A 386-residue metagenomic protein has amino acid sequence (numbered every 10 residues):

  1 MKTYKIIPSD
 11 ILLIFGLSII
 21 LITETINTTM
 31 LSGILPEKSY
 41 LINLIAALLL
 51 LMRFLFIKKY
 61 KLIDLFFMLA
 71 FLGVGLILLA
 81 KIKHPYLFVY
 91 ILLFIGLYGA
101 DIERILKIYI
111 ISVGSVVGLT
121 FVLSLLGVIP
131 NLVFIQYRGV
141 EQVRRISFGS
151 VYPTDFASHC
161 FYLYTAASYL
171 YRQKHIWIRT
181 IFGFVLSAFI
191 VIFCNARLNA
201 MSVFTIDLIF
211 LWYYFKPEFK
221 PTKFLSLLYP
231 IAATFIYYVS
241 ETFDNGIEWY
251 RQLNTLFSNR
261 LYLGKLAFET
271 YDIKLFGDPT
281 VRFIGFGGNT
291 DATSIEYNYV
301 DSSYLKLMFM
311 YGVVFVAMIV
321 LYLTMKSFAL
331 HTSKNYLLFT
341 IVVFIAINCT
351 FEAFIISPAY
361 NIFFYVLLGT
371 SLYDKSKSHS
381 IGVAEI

Functional and structural regions predicted by a protein language model:
M1-K2, G264: Intrinsically disordered, low-complexity boundary segments flanking structured domains
K2-I26, K38-D244, E248, T293-S378: Hydrophobic transmembrane helix bundles of membrane-integrated enzymes that assemble and modify cell-envelope
T29-E37: Membrane-helix interface and helix-disruption motif detector
L253-Y311: Long extracytoplasmic/lumenal interhelical loops at the membrane interface of multi-pass membrane proteins
T255, S378-H379: Intrinsic low-complexity, intrinsically disordered segments enriched in polar/basic residues
I381-I386: Membrane-proximal cytoplasmic C-terminal regulatory module of class A 7TM GPCRs
